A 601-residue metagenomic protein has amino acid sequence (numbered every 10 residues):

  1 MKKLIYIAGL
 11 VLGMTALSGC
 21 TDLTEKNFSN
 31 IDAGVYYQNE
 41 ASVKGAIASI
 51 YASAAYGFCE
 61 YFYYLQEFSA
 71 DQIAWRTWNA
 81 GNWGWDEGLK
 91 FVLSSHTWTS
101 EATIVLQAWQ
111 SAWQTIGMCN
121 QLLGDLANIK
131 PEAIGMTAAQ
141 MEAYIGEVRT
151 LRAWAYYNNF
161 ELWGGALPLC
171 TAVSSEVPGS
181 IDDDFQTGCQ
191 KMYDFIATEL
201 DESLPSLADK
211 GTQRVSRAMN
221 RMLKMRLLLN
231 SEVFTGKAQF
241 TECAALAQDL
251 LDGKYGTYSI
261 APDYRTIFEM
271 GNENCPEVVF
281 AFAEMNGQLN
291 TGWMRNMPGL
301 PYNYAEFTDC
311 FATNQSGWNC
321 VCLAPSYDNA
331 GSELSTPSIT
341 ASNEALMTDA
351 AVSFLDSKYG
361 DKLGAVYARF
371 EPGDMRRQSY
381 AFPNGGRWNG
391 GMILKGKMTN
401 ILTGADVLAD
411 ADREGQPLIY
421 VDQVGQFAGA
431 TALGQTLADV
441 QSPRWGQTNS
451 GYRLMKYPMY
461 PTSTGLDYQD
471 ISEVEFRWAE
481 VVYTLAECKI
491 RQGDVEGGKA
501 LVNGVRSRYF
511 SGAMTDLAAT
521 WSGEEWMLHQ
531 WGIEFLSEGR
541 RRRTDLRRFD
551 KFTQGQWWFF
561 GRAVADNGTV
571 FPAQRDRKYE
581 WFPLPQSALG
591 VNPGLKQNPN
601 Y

Functional and structural regions predicted by a protein language model:
M1-S29: Bacterial Sec-dependent N-terminal signal peptides
G19-D22, T77, G84, A112-T115 (+7 more regions): Long, intrinsically disordered, low-complexity segments
T21-W83, Y193, D201, A218-G425: An aromatic- and glycine-enriched ligand-binding surface/loop that stacks and positions planar moieties
K44-G45, S49-F58, G81-W163, D184-D194 (+7 more regions): Conserved, well-structured interaction surfaces
A102, L106, M375-N503: C-terminal substrate/ligand-recognition segments
F160-L167, G211, L227-K237, G493: Short coil/turn linking the two alpha-helices of tandem helical-hairpin repeats
